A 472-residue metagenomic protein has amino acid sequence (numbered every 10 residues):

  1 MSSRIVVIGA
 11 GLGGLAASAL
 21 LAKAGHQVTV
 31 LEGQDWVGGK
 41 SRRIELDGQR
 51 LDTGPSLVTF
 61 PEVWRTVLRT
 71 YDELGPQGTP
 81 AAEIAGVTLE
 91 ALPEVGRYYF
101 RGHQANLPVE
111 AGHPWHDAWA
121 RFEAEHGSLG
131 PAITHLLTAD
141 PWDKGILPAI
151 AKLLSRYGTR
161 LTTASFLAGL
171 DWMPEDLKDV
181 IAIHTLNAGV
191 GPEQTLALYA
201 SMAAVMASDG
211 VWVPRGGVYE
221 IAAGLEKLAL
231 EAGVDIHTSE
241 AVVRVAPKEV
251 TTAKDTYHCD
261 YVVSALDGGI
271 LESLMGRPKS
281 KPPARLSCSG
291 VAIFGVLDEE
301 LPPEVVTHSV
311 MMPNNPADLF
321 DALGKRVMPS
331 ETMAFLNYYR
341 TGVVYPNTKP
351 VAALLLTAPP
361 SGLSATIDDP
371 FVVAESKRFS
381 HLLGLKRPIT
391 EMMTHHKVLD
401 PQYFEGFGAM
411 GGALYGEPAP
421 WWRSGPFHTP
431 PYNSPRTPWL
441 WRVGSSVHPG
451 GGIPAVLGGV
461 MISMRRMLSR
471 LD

Functional and structural regions predicted by a protein language model:
S3-A132: N-terminal glycine-rich phosphate/pyrophosphate-binding loop and immediately adjacent elements
R4, D260, P438: Conserved acidic residues
P55, S445-L468: A conserved FAD-binding loop/helix module that cradles the flavin
Y99-Q194: Rossmann-like flavin
D176-A188, L385-P449: A glycine-rich dinucleotide-binding beta-alpha-beta segment and adjacent secondary-structure elements that constitute
S201-R244: Helical element adjacent to the flavin cofactor pocket in flavoenzyme catalytic cores
V243-N347: Mid-domain catalytic core of redox enzymes that form a hydrophobic substrate pocket/lid adjacent to a catalytic redox
D298-Q402: C-terminal segments that line or cap access tunnels to active or ligand-binding sites in enzymes and enzyme-associated
